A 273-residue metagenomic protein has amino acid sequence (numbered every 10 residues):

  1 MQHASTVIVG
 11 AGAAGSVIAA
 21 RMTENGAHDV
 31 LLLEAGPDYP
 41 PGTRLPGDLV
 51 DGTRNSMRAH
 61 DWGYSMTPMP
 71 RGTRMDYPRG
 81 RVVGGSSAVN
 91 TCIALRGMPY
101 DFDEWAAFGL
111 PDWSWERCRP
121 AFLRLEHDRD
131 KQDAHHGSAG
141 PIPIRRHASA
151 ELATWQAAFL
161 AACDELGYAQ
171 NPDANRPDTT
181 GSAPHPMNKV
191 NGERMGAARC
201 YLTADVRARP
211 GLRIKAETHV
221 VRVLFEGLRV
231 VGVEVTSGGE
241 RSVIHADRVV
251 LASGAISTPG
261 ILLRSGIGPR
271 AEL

Functional and structural regions predicted by a protein language model:
M1, M22-N25, T203-A208, R241-S242: A short acidic-Thr-Gly-centered motif at the start of a beta-strand
M1-L123: N-terminal glycine-rich phosphate/pyrophosphate-binding loop and immediately adjacent elements
G12-A13, V17, A150, A255-I256: Residue-level detector of alpha-helix initiation sites
S16-A20, R199, T203, P259 (+1 more regions): Short, hydrophobic alpha-helix immediately C-terminal to the catalytic nucleophile
N25-D29, G36-P40, V223, V233-L273: Glycine-rich loop(s) and the adjacent beta-strand/alpha-helix scaffold that form part
A106-V230: Conserved redox-cofactor binding core of oxidoreductases
